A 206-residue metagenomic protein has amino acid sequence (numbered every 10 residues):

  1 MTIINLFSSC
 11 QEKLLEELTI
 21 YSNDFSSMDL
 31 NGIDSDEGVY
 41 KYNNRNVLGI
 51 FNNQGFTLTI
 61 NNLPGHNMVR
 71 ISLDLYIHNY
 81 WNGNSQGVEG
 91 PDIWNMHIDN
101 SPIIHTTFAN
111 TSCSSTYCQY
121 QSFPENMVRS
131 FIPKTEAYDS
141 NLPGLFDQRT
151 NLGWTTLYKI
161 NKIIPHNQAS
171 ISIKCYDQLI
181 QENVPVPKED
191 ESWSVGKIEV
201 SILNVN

Functional and structural regions predicted by a protein language model:
M1-S8: Sec-dependent bacterial lipoprotein signal peptides
C10-E37, S101-T116, V205-N206: Extracellular carbohydrate-recognition regions
S35-Q54: Short carbohydrate-recognition loop motifs
I50-S72, N79, V88-W94, G153-K162 (+1 more regions): Short beta-strands within extracellular/lumenal beta-sheet-rich domains
N62-M68, H97-I103, I163-I171, N204: A short, structured loop/turn motif at beta-sheet edges
Y76-G90, T111-Y117, L179-P185: Extended, low-complexity, turn-rich repeat/linker tracts enriched in Gly/Pro/Ser/Thr and Asp/Glu that occur
S101-N141: Extracellular/luminal beta-rich ligand-recognition and adhesion surfaces characterized by aromatic-Gly/Pro-enriched
V128-N206: Terminal, low-complexity interaction segments
